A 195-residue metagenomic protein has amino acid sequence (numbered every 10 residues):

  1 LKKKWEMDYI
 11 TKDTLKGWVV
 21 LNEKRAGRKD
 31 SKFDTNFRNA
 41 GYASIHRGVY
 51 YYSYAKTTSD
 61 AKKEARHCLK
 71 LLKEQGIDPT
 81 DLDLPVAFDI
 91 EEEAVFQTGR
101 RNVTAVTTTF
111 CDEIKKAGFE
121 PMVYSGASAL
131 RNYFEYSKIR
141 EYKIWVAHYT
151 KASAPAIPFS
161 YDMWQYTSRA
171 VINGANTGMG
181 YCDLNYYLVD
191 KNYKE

Functional and structural regions predicted by a protein language model:
L1-C111, K115-A117: Substrate-binding cleft of extracellular glycoside hydrolase catalytic domains
K2-W5, S137-E195: Functionally critical loop-and-helix segments that line ligand-binding/catalytic clefts of soluble enzyme domains
R47, E120-P121, I144: Hydrophobic anchor at the start of a short beta-strand that flanks the dinucleotide cofactor-binding loop
Y51, S125, H148: Short beta-strand/turn micro-motifs composed of small residues that flank or help shape donor/cofactor-binding pockets
D60-K63, A129-I139: Glycine-rich, charge-decorated loop segments at or immediately adjacent to ligand/cofactor-binding or catalytic sites
E93, S128-L130, K151, S168: Short, solvent-exposed loop/turn segments at secondary-structure junctions
N102, V123-Y124, E135-Y142: Basic/polar, cationic surfaces and motifs that engage anionic cell-wall and phosphate/carboxylate ligands
I114-N132: Aromatic-lined carbohydrate-recognition surfaces of secreted/lumenal glycan-active proteins
